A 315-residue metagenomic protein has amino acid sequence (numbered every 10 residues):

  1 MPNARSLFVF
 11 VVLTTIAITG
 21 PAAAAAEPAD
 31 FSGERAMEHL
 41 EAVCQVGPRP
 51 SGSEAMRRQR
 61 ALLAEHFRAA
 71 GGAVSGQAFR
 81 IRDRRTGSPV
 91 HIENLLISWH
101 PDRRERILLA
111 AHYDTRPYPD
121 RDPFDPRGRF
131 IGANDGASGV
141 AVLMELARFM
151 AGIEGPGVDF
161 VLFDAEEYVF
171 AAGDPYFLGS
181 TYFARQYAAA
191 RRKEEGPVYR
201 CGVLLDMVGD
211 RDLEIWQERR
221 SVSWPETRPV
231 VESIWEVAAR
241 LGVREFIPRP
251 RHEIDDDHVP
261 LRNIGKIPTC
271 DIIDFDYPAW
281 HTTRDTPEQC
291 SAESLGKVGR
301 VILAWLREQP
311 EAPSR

Functional and structural regions predicted by a protein language model:
F8-T19: Bacterial N-terminal signal peptides
A22-P28: Boundary at the C-terminal end of the N-terminal hydrophobic targeting segment
S32-L40, A55, Q59-H66, G136-V142 (+6 more regions): Stable alpha-helical elements in mature extracytoplasmic
A36-R49, D212-W216, T282-T283: Acidic/histidine-rich, surface-exposed loop or edge segments in extracytoplasmic proteins
E38-D102: A non-catalytic alpha/beta surface segment that caps or lines the substrate-entry region of metallo-dependent hydrolase
A55, G76-A78, R82, V208-R315: Active-site-adjacent substrate-binding region of metalloamidase/peptidase-like peptide-processing proteins
L96, I107-A110, D159-L162, R200-D206 (+1 more regions): Structural recognition of the beta-strand scaffold that forms the well-ordered cores of secreted hydrolase catalytic
R127-E226, P250, D257-H258: Acidic/histidine-rich catalytic neighborhood of metal-dependent amide-processing enzymes
